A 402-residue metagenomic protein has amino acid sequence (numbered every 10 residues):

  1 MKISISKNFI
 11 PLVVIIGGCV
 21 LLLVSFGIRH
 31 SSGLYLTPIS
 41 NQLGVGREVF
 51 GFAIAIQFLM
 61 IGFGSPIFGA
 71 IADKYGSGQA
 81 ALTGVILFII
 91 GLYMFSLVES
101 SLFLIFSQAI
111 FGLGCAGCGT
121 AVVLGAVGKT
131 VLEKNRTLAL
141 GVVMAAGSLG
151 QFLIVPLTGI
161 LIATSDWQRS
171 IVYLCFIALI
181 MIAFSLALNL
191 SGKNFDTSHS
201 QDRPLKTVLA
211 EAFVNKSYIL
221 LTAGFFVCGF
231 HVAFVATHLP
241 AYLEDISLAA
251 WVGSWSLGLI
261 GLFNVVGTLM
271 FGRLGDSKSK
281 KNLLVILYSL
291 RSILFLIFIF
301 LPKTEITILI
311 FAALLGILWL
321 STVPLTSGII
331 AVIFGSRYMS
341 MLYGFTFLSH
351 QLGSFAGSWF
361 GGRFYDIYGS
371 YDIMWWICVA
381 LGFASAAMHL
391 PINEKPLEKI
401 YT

Functional and structural regions predicted by a protein language model:
V13-P38, L43-R47, S65-F68, V235-P240: Extracytoplasmic
H30, F58-P66, Q151-F152, G261-L269 (+1 more regions): Residue-level signature of mid-helix packing/kink "hotspots" within the transmembrane helices of 12-pass Major
S32-L36, K216-F271: Extracytoplasmic gate region of multi-pass secondary transporters
F63-L102, G275, K281: Conserved MFS/SLC helix-loop-helix module at the cytosolic interface between two early adjacent transmembrane helices
G91, L102-I110, I306-L314: Paired small-residue
A109-A145, G335: Cytoplasmic helix-loop-helix junction between adjacent transmembrane helices in 12-TM secondary transporters
V143-K193: Helix-loop-helix hairpin linking two adjacent transmembrane segments in secondary transporters
I260-N264, G275-I329: C-terminal transmembrane helical hairpin of 12-TM major facilitator-type secondary transporters
